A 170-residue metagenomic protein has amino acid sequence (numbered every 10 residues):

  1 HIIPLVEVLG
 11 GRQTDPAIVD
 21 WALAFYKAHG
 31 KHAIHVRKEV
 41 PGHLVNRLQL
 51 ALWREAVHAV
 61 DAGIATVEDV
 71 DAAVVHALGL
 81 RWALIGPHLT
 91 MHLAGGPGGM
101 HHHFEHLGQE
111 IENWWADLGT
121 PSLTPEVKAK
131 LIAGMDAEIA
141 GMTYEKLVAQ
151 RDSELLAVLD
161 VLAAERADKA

Functional and structural regions predicted by a protein language model:
H1-N46: Rossmann-fold dinucleotide-binding core
L5, E55-A56, V60, V70: Generic hydrophobic alpha-helical segments
E7-G10, V57, E112: A broad detector of the eukaryotic-type serine/threonine protein kinase catalytic domain
A17, A28-K38, A62, V67-A170: NAD(P)-dependent Rossmann-like dehydrogenase/reductase catalytic/cofactor-binding core
A24, H58, A73: Surface-exposed charge patches
N46-L48, L80: Short secondary-structure transition/capping segments
Q49-E55: Structural/interface elements that position substrates and couple domains in central-metabolism enzymes
